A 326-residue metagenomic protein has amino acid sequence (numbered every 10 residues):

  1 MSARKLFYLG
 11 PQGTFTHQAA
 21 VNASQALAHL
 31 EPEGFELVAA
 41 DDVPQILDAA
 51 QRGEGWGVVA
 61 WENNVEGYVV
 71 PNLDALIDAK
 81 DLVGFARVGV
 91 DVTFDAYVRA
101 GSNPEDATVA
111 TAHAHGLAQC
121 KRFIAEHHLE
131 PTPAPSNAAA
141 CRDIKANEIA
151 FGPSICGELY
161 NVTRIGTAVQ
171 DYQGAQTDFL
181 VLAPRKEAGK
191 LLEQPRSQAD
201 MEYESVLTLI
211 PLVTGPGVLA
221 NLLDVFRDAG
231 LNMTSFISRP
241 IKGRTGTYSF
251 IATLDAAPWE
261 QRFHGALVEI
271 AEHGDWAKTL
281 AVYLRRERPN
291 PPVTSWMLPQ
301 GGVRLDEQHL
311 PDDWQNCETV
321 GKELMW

Functional and structural regions predicted by a protein language model:
M1-W326: Domain-level signature for soluble enzymes in the chorismate/prephenate branch of the shikimate pathway
